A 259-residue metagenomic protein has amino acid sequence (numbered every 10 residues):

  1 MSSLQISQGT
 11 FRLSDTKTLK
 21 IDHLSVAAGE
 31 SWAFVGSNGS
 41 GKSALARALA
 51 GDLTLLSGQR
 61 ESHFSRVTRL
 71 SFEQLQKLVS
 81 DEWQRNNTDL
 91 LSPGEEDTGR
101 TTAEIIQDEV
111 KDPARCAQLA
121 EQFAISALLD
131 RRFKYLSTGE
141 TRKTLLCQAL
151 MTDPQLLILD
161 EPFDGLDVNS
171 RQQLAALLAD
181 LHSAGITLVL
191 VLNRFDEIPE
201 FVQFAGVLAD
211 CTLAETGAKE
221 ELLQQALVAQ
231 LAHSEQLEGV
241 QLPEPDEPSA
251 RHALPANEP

Functional and structural regions predicted by a protein language model:
A46-V110: ABC ATPase nucleotide-binding domain signature region
K111-L128: Conserved ABC ATPase "signature" region
R132-L136: Conserved ABC ATPase signature
L146: Hydrophobic anchor residue at the start of the ABC signature
E161-P162: Walker B catalytic motif
V191-N193: H-loop/switch region of ABC-family ATPase nucleotide-binding domains
T212-E235: Conserved beta-strand-loop-alpha-helix hinge in the C-terminal portion of ABC ATPase nucleotide-binding domains
